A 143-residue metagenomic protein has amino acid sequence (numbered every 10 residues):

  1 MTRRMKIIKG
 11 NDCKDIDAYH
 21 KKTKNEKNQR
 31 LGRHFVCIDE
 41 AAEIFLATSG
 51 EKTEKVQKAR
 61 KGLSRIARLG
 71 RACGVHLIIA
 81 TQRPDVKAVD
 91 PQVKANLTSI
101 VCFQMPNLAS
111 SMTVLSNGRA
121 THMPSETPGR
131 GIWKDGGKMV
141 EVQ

Functional and structural regions predicted by a protein language model:
M1-Q143: P-loop NTPase motor-domain active sites and their immediate coupling elements
